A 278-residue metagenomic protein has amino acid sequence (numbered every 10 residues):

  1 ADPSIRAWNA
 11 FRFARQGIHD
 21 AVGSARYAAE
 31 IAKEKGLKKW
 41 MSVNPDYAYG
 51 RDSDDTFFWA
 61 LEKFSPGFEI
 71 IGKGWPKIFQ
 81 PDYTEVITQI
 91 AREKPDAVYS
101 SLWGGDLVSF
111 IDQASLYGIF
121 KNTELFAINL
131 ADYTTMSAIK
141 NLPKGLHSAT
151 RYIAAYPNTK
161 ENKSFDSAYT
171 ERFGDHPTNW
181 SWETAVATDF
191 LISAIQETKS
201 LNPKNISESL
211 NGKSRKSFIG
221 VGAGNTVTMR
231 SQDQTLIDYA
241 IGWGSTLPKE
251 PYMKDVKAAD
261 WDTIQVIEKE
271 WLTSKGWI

Functional and structural regions predicted by a protein language model:
A1-K73, N122-H147: Extracytoplasmic ligand/sensor domains, especially the bilobed periplasmic-binding protein
A1-P3, F13, W75-T84, W103-G104 (+1 more regions): Beta-alpha junction/loop-to-helix N-cap segments that form part of ligand/metal-binding clefts
A7, G17, A114-V186, Q196-L201 (+2 more regions): Extracellular/periplasmic periplasmic-binding protein-like sensory domains
A21-A25, W75-Q89, K160-E161: Structural motif
A29-E34, F58-P66, T88-P95, S115-I119 (+3 more regions): Sec-exported extracytoplasmic/periplasmic mature domains
G36-N44, H176-W182, N202-I206: Surface-exposed patches in mature extracellular/periplasmic domains of secreted proteins
K39-N44, K94-G104, F110, K121-I128 (+1 more regions): Periplasmic-binding protein-like
E171-T178, I192-A259, I267-E270, I278: Segments of small-molecule ligand-sensing domains
